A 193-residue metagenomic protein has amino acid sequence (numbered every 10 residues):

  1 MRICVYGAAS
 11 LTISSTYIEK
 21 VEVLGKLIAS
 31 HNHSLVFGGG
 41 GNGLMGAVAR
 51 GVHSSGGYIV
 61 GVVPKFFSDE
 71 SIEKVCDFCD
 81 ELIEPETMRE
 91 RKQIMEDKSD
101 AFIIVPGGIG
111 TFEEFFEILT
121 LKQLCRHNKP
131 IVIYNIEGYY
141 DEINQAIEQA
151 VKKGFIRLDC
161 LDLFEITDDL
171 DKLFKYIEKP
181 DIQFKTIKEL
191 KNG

Functional and structural regions predicted by a protein language model:
M1-K98, E137-D171, I182-G193: A cross-family phosphate/adenosyl-ligand binding-site feature
G39, V63, P85-E86, V105-G107 (+3 more regions): Short beta->alpha connector loops at strand-helix junctions that form conserved, small/polar/Pro-enriched
E90-L124, V132, D181-K191: Active-site/ligand-binding-proximal alpha/beta "capping" segment
I177: Hydrophobic "lid"/C-terminal helical patch of Rossmann-like NAD(P)-dependent dehydrogenase/epimerase domains
